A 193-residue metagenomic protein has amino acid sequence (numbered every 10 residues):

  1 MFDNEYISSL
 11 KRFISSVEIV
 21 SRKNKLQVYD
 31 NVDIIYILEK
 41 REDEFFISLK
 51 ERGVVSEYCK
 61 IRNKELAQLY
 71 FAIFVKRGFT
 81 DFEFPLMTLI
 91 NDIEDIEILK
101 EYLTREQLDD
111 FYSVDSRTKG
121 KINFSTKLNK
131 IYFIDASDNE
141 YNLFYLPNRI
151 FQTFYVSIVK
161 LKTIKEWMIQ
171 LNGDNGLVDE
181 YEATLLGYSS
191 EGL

Functional and structural regions predicted by a protein language model:
M1-E42, R77-D81, T88, K100-K119: N-terminal segment of the canonical double-stranded RNA-binding domain
E5, R62, E94, I98 (+2 more regions): Alpha-helix boundary/N-cap detector
V28-S56, F74, I134: Short aromatic-glycine-(Arg/Gly/Cys) micro-motifs in beta-strand/loop hairpins
R52-N63, F144-L146, T153-V156: A short, exposed loop/beta-hairpin motif centered on an aromatic-Gly-Thr core
K60-T80: Short, structured interface segments
G78-F111, D174-E191: Intrinsically disordered, low-complexity charged/polar segments
T88-L146: Conserved small-residue-rich
N123-G192: Preference for solvent-exposed, low-hydrophobicity sequence contexts
